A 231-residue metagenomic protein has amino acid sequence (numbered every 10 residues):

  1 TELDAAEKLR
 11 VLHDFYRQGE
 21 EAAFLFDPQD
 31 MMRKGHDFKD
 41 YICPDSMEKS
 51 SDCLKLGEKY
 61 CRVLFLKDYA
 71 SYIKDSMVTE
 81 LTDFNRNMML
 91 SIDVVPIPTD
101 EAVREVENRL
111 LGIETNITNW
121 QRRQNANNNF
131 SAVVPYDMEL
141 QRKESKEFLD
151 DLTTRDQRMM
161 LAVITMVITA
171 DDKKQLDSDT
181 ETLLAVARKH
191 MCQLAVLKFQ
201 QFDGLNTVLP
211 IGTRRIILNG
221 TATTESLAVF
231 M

Functional and structural regions predicted by a protein language model:
T1-F230: Extended, folded cores of ATP/NTP-driven motor/assembly subunits in large transport and secretion machines
